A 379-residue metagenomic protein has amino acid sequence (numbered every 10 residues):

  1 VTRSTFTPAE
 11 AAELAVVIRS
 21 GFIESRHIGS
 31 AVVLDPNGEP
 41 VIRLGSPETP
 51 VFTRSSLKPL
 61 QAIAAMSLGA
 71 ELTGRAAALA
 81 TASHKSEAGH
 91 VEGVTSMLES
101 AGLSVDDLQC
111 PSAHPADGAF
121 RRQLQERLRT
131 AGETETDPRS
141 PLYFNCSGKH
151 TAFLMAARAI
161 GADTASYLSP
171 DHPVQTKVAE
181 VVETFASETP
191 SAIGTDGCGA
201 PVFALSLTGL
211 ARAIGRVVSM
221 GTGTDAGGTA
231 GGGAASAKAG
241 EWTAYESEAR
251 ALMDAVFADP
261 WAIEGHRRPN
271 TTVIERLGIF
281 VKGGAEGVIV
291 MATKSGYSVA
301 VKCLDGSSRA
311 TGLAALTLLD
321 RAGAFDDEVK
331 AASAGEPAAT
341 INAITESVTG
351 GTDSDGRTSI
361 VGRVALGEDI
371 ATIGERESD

Functional and structural regions predicted by a protein language model:
V1-E48: Beta-lactamase-like hydrolase cores
V1-P8, R75-P190: Active-site-adjacent helix/loop patches that line small-molecule binding or acyl-intermediate pockets
S20-I23, Y143-F144, G278-K282: Short Gly/Pro-enriched turn/cap motifs at secondary-structure boundaries
I23-I28, L57, G283-A285: Short, flexible loop/turn motifs enriched in small residues
L44-F52, T81-S83, T136-F144, T195-P201 (+1 more regions): A short glycine/serine-rich beta->alpha loop
T53-A70, G89: Active-site SXXK
M66-G74, L103-D106, G161-S166, P170-S191 (+3 more regions): Bacterial peptidoglycan biogenesis and beta-lactam-recognition machinery
V217-G223, G240-D379: Structured C-terminal helix/loop/strand segments within mature extracytoplasmic catalytic/sensor domains
